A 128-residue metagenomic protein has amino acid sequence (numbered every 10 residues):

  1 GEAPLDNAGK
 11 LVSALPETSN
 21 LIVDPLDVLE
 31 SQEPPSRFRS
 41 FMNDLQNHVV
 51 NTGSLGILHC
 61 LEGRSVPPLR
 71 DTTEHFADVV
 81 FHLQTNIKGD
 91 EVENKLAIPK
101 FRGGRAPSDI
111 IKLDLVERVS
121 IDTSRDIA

Functional and structural regions predicted by a protein language model:
G1-P35: Conserved inter-motif catalytic segment of the P-loop NTP-binding fold
A8, V23, R39-M42, E74: Hydrophobic, well-ordered secondary-structure segments
A8-P16, L113-A128: NTP-binding/hydrolysis catalytic cores, primarily Walker-type P-loop NTPases
V12-P16, N47-T52, T72-H75: Conserved catalytic network of the ASCE P-loop NTPase/AAA+ motor domain
N20, L55, V79: Short, Asp-centered acidic motifs that coordinate Mg2+ and/or phosphate in catalytic or ligand-binding sites
D24, L29-S31, I57-L61, L83-Q84: Conserved beta-strand segments of the P-loop GTPase G domain that flank and frequently precede/overlap
E33, R37-G63: Substrate-engagement module of ASCE P-loop NTPases
C60-S120: Phosphate-binding/switch region of NTP-binding enzymes
